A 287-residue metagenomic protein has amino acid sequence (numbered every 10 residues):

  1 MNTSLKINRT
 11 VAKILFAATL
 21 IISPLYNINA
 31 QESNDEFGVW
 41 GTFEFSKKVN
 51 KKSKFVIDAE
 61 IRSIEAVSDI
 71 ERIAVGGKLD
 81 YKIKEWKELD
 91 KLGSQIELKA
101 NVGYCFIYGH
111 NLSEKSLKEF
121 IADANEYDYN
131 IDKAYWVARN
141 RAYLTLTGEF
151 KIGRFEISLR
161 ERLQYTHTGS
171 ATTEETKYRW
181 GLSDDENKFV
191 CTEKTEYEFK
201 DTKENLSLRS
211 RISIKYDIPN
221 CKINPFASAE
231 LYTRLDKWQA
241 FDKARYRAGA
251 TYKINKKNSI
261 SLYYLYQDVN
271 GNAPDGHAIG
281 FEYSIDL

Functional and structural regions predicted by a protein language model:
Q31-W86, L92-Q95, K99-G109: Start-of-domain marker
D35-V39, E71-V75, I96, A138-A142 (+3 more regions): Residues that define the transmembrane beta-barrel architecture of outer-membrane proteins
E36, S68-I73, L112-E119, S170-Y178 (+2 more regions): Outer-membrane beta-barrel translocator domains and adjoining extracellular loop/strand segments of Gram-negative
G41-K47, G77-Y81, L144-F150, L163 (+4 more regions): Residues on the lipid-exposed face of transmembrane beta-strands in outer-membrane beta-barrel proteins
K52-I57, W86-D90, E97-A100, G153-I157 (+2 more regions): Repeated loop/turn-to-beta-strand initiation elements of outer-membrane beta-barrel proteins
I57-A59, A100-V102, L146, L159-E161 (+3 more regions): Membrane-embedded beta-strand positions of outer-membrane beta-barrel proteins
A59-E65, Y104-H110, A138, F150-I152 (+4 more regions): Transmembrane beta-strands of outer-membrane beta-barrel pores
A227, F241-L287: Predominantly the C-terminal beta-signal and adjacent terminal strand-loop region of outer-membrane beta-barrel
